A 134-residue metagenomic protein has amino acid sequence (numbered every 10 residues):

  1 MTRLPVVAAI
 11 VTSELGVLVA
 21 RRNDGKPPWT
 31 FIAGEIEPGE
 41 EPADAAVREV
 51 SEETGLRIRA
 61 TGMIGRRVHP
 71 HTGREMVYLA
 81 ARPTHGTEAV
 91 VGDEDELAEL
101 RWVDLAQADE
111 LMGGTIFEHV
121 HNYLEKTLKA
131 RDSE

Functional and structural regions predicted by a protein language model:
M1-V17, E35, I64: Conserved N-terminal beta-strand and adjoining loop/helix that marks the start of the Nudix/MutT-like hydrolase domain
P5-V7, L15, R74-V77, A98: Change "...and in nucleic-acid phosphodiester-cleaving endonucleases..." to "...and in nucleic-acid processing enzymes
T12-E52, L56: Conserved Nudix-box catalytic region and its N-terminal flanking loop in Nudix hydrolases and closely related
G34, R48, T61, V103-A106: Structural detector for helix-capping/boundary residues
R57-G65: A short coil-to-beta-strand element that immediately follows conserved catalytic motifs
R67-V90, R101-Q107, I116-T127: Active-site-adjacent beta-strand/loop module that shapes the phosphate/pyrophosphate-binding cleft
